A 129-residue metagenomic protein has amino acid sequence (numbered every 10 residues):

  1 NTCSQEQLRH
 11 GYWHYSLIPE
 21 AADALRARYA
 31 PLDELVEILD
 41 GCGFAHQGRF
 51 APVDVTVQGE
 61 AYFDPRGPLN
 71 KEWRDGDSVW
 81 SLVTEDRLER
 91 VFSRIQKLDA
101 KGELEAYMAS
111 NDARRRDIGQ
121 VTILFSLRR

Functional and structural regions predicted by a protein language model:
N1-V36, T56-G59: Conserved class I S-adenosyl-L-methionine
D23-A24, D40, F44: Short helix-capping and hinge/turn segments at secondary-structure transitions, especially at repeat and domain
L35-D40, S126: Structural element of the ATP-grasp superfamily
A45-R129: Conserved Class I S-adenosyl-L-methionine
